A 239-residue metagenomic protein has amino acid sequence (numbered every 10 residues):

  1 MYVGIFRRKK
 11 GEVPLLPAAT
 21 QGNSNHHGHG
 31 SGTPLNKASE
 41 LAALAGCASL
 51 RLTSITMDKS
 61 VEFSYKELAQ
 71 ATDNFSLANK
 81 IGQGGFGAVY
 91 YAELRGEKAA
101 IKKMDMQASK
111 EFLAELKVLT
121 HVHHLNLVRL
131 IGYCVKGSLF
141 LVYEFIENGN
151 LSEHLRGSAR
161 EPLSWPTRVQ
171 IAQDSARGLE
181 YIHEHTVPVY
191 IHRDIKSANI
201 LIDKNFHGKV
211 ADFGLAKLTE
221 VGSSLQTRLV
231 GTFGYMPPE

Functional and structural regions predicted by a protein language model:
G4-P14, A19-E239: Conserved eukaryotic protein kinase-like
